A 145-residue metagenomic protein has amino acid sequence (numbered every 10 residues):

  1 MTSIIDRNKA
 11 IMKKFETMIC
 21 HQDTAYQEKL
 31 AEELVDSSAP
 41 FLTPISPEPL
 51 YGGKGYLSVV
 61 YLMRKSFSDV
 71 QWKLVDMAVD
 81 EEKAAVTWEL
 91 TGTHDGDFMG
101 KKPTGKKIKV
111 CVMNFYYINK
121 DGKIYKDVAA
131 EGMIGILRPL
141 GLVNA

Functional and structural regions predicted by a protein language model:
T2-S38: Short acidic-aromatic low-complexity motifs
E28-A84, E89-T91: A solvent-exposed, acidic/Ser-Thr-rich amphipathic alpha-helical stretch
S38, K83, F115, D121-K123: Structural motif
Q71-W72, I108-M113, A129: Short, surface-exposed coil-to-beta transition loops
L74-D76, F115, K126: Extracellular/lumenal ectodomain signal focusing on beta-strand-rich modules and carbohydrate-recognition contexts
E89-K120: Exposed beta-sheet edge and beta->alpha loop/turn motif
Y125-A145: Low-complexity, intrinsically disordered terminal/linker segments enriched in charged and Gly/Pro repeats
